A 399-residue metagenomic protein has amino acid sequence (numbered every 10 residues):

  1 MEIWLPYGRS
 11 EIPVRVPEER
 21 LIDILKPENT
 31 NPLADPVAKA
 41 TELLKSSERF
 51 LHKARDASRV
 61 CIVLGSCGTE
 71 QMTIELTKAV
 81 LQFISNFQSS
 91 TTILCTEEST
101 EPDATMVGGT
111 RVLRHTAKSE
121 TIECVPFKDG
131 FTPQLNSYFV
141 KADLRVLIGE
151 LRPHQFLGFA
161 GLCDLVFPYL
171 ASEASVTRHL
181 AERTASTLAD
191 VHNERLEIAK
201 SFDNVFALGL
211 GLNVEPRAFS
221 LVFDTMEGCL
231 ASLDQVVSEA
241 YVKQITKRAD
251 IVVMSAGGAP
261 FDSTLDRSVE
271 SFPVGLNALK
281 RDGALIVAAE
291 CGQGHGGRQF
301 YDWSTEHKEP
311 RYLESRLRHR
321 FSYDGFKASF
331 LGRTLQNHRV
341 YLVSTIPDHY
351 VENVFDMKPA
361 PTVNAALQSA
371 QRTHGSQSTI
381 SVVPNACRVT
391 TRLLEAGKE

Functional and structural regions predicted by a protein language model:
M1-T41: N-terminal amphipathic/basic leader segments beginning at the initiator methionine
M1-W4, S10, S268-E399: C-terminal non-catalytic interaction/assembly regions of soluble proteins
L44-V63, S85-Q88, V242-I251, A278-K280 (+1 more regions): Glycine-rich phosphate/diphosphate-binding loops that line cofactor/substrate pockets in enzymes
S58-E70, T92-E97, V253-S255: Short glycine-rich or small-residue beta-strand-to-loop segments that form or flank ligand, phosphate, metal/Fe-S
T69-Q88, S271-L279: Histidine-anchored nucleotide/phosphate-binding helix
D103-A160: An acidic, phosphate/nucleotide-engaging active-site surface
Q155-R178, S268-A278: A short, gly/pro- and small-residue-rich
A185-F261: Membrane-embedded hairpin module used as a gating/binding unit in multi-pass transport and secretion proteins
